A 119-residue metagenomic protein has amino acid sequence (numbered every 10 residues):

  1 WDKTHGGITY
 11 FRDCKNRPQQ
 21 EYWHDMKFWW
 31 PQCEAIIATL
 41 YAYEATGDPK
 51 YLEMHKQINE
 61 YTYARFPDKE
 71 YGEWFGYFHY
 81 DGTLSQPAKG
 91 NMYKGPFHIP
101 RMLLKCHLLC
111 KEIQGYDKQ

Functional and structural regions predicted by a protein language model:
W1-Q119: Glycan-recognition and catalytic cores of secretory/periplasmic carbohydrate-active enzymes
